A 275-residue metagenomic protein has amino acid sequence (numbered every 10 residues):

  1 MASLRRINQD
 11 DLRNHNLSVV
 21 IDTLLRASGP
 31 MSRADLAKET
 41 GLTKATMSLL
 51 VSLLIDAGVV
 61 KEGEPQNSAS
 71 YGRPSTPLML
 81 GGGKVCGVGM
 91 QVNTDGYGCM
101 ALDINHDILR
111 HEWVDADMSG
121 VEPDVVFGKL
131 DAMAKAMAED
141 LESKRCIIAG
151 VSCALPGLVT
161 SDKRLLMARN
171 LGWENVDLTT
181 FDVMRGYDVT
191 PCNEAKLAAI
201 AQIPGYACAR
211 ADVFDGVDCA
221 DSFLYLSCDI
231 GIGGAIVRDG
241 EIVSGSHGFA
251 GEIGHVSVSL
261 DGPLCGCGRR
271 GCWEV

Functional and structural regions predicted by a protein language model:
M1-E39: Extreme N-terminal segment that seeds HTH/winged-HTH DNA-binding domains in transcriptional regulators
R6-N16, S32, G63-K84: Short, cationic-aromatic polyanion-contact patches
T23, G29-E62: N-terminal helix-turn-helix
E62-E64, D188-E194, I236: General beta-strand structural signal in soluble alpha/beta enzymes
P74-H111, Y225-R238: Gly/Thr-rich phosphate-binding beta-strand-loop-beta motif of the actin/hexokinase/Hsp70
I108-S222: Glycine-rich phosphate-binding loop and adjoining helix at the ATP-binding site of ATP-dependent phosphoryl-transfer
A209, F214-D215, C219-V275: Glycine-rich phosphate-binding loop of actin/hexokinase-like ATP-binding domains
